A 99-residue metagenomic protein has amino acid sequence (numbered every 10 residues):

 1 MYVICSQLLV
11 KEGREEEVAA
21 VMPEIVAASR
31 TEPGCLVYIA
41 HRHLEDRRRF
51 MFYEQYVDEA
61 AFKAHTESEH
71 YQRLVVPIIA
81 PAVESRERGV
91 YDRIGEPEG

Functional and structural regions predicted by a protein language model:
Y2-L36: N-terminal first-folded block
Y2-L9, I39-T66: Short, well-ordered beta-strand segments in beta-rich or mixed alpha/beta enzyme and ligand-binding folds
S6, S68-E69, I94-G99: Short flexible/disordered coil segments
E12-G13, V57, I94: Short loop segments at secondary-structure junctions
E24-L36, Q55-G89: An amphipathic, aromatic/His-enriched active-site/gating alpha helix that lines ligand/cofactor pockets
H41-D46, V76-G99: Glycine-rich beta-strand-turn "strand-cap" elements at beta-sheet edges
